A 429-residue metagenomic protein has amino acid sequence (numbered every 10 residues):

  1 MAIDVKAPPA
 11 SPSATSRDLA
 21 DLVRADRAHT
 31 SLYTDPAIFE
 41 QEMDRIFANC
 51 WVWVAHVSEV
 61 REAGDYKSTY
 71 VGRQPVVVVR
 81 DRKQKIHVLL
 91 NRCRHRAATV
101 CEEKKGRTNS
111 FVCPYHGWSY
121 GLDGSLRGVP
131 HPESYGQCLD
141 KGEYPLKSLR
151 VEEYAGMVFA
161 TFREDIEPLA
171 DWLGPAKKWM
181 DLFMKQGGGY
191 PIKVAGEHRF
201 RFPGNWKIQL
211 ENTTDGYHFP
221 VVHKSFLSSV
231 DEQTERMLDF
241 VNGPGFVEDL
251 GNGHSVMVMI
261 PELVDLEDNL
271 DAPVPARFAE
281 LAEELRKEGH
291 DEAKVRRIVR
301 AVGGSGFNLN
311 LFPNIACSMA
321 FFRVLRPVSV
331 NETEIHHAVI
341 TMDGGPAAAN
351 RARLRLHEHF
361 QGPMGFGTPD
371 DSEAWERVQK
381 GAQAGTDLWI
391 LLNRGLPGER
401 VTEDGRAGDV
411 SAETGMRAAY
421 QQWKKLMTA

Functional and structural regions predicted by a protein language model:
M1-D18, A429: Basic/polar N-terminal segments that are highly enriched at the extreme N-terminus, encompassing both cleavable
I3-V5, E152, M157-A429: C-terminal catalytic domain of Rieske-type non-heme iron oxygenases
T15-L32: Short, contiguous pre-domain boundary segments
R27-H29, P36, R45-A48: Core Rossmann-like FAD-binding/catalytic domain of the broad FAD-dependent monooxygenase superfamily
A48-A55, H223: A short, Trp-centered hydrophobic/proline-enriched beta-strand micro-motif
V54-R61, D65-T69, Y135-Y144, I298-S318: Short, solvent-exposed secondary-structure boundary motifs
E59-K178: Rieske [2Fe-2S] iron-sulfur-binding domain
